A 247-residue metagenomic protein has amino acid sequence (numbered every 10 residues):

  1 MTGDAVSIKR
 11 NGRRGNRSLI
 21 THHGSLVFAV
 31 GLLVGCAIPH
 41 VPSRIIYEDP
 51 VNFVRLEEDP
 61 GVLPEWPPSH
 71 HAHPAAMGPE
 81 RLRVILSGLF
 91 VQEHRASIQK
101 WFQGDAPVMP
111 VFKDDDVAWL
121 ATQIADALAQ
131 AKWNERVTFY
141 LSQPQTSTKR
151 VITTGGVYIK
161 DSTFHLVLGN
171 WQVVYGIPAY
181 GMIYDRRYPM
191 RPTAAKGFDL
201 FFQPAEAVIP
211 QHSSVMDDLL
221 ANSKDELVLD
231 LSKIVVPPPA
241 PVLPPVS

Functional and structural regions predicted by a protein language model:
M1-G31: Short, basic, low-complexity termini and linkers enriched in Ser/Thr/Gly/Pro that act as targeting/leader peptides
L33-G35: C-terminal motif of bacterial Sec signal peptides marking the signal peptidase cleavage site
A37-H40: Bacterial signal peptide processing site
R44-K132: N-terminal "first-domain core" detector
P60, L141-Q145, T153-G155, L168-Q172 (+3 more regions): A mature extracytoplasmic/lumenal domain signature
A129, S147-V151: Structured, beta-strand-rich domain cores that present glycine/charged loop surfaces used to bind extended ligands
E135, V151-G155, K160-F164, K196-F198 (+1 more regions): Envelope-exposed proteins and targeting segments
V173-V246: Polybasic, proline/glycine-rich intrinsically disordered low-complexity segments
